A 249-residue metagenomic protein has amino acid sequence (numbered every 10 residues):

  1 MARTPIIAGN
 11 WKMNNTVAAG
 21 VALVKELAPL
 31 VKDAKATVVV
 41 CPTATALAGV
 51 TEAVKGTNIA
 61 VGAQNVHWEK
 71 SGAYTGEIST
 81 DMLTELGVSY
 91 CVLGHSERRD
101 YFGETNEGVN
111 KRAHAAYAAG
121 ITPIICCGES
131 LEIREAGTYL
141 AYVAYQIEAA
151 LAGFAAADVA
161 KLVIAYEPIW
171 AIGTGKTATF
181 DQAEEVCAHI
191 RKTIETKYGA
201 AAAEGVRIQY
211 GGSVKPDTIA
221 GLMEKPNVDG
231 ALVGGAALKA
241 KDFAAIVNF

Functional and structural regions predicted by a protein language model:
M1-F249: Active-site loop-to-helix "anion-binding N-cap" substructures in soluble metabolic enzymes
